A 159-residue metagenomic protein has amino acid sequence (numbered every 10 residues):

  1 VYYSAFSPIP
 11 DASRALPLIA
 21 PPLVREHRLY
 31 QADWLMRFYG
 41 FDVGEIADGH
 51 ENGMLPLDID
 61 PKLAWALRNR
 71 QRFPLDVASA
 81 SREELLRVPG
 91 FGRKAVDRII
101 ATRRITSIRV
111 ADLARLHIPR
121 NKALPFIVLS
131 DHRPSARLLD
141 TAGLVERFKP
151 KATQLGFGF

Functional and structural regions predicted by a protein language model:
V1-L23, Y39-N69: Flexible glycine/acidic-rich beta-alpha junction loops that bind and position SAM and/or redox cofactors in anaerobic
A32, I99: Conserved, mostly hydrophobic/aromatic
L55-E84, V110-F159: C-terminal extensions
T102-R103: Residue-level signature of tetratricopeptide-repeat
